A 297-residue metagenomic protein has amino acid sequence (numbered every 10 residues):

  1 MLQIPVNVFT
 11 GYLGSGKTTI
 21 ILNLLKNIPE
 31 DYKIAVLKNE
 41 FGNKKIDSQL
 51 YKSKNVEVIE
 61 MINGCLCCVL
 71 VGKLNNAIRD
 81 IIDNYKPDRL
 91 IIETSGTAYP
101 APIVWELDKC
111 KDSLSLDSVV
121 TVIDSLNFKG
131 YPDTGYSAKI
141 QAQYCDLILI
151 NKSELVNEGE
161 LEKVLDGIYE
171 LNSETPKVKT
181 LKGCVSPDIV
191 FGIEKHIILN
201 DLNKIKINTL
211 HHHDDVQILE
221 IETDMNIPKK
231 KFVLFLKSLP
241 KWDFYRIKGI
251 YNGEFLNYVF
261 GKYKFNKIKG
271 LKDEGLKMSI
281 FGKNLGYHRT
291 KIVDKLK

Functional and structural regions predicted by a protein language model:
L2-T10, S15-Y131, Y136: Nucleotide-state-sensitive switch-loop elements of NTP-binding domains
P5, L70-K73, Y99, S137 (+5 more regions): Helical mechanochemical/support elements of P-loop NTPase systems and associated helical scaffolds
A35-V36, L90-I91, S115-I123, A142-S153 (+1 more regions): Conserved beta-strand/loop subsegment of P-loop NTPase cores
N43, L147, V156-E274, L285 (+1 more regions): C-terminal accessory "lid"/substrate-recognition subdomains
A77, P102-E106, Y144, K163-G167 (+1 more regions): Alpha-helical scaffold elements adjacent to nucleotide-binding pockets in ATP/GTP-utilizing enzyme cores
I91, L149, I218-E220, S279: Short aromatic/hydrophobic contact patches that present stacked aromatics for nucleic-acid/ligand binding
M278-Y287: Membrane-proximal, non-transmembrane interaction modules that couple membrane proteins to downstream assemblies
T290-I292: Acidic, low-complexity cytosolic segments
